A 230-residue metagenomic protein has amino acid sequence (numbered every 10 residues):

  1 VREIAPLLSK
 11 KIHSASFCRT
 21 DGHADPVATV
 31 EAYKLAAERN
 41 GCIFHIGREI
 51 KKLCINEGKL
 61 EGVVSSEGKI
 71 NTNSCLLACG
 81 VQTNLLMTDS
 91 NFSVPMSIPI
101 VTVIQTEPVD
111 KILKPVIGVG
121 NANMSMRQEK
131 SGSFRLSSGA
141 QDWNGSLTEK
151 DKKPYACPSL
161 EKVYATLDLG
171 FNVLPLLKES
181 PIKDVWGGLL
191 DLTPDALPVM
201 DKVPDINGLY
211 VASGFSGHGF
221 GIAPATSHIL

Functional and structural regions predicted by a protein language model:
V1-H13, A140-N144: A conserved beta-strand/loop capping segment in the N-terminal third of enzymes that catalyze redox or closely related
R2, I43-H45, P181-K183: General small-molecule cofactor/ligand-binding pocket signal
A5-I12, C54-E61, I70, L192-A196 (+1 more regions): A short, glycine/Asx- and small/polar-enriched loop/turn that sits immediately N-terminal to a beta-strand
S16-S74: Helical element adjacent to the flavin cofactor pocket in flavoenzyme catalytic cores
G62, V103-Q105, S125, V199 (+1 more regions): Conserved hydrophobic/aromatic beta-strand scaffold that supports enzyme active sites
S65, K69-P115: Central helical "cap/lid" subdomain
D110-G208: Active-site lid/adjacent beta-loop-alpha segment flanking the redox-cofactor pocket in flavoenzymes
P204-L230: C-terminal lid/capping helical subdomain adjacent to the catalytic/cofactor pocket in oxidative enzymes
